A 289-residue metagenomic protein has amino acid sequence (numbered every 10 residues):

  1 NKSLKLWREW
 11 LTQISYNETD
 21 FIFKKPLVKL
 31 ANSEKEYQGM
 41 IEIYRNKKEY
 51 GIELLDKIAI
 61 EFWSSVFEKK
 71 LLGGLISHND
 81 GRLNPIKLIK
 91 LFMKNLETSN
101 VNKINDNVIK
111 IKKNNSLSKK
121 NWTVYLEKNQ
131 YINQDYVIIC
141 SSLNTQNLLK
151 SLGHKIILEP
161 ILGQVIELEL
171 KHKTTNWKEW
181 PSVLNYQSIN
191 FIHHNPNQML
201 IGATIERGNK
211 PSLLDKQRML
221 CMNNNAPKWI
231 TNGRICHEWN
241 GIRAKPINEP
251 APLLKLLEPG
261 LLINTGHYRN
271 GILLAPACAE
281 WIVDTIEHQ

Functional and structural regions predicted by a protein language model:
N1-F62: Dinucleotide-binding Rossmann-like beta1-alpha1 core, especially the glycine-rich loop that anchors the ADP
K2, K29-G39, L75-K94, S212-R218 (+2 more regions): Short beta-strand to alpha-helix junction loop
N17-K29, L54-S99, T204-G208, T265-G266: Helix-loop-beta segment of a Rossmann-like dinucleotide-binding subdomain
E18-I22, Y136-P259: Active-site substrate-recognition segment that forms the wall of the catalytic cavity or substrate channel
S33, E53-F62, R82, I161 (+1 more regions): Flavin (FAD/FMN) cofactor-binding core of flavoprotein oxidoreductases
K35, S64-L71, K113-T123, K245-A251 (+1 more regions): A short, glycine/Asx- and small/polar-enriched loop/turn that sits immediately N-terminal to a beta-strand
G74-I132, Y136, C140, Q146: Helical element adjacent to the flavin cofactor pocket in flavoenzyme catalytic cores
T123-Y125, L200, L262-I263: General beta-strand recognition
